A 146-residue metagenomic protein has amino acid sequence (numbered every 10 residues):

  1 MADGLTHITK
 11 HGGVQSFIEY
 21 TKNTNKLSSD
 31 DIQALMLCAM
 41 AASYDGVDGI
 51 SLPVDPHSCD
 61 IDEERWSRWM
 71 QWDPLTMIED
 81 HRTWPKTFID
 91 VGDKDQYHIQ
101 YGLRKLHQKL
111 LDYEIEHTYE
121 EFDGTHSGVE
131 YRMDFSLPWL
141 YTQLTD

Functional and structural regions predicted by a protein language model:
M1-D146: Non-catalytic cap/lid and distal C-terminal segments of serine-dependent acyl enzymes
